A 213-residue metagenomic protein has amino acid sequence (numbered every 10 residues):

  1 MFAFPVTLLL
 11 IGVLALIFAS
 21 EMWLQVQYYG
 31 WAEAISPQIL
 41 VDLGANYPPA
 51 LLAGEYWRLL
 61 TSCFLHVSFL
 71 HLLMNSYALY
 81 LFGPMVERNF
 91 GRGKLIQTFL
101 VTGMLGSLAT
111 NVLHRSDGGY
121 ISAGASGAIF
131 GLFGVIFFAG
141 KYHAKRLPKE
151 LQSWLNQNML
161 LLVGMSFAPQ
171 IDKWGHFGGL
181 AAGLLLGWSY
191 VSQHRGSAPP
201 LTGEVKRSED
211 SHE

Functional and structural regions predicted by a protein language model:
M1-H212: A detector for small-residue-rich transmembrane helices and their helix-helix packing motifs
